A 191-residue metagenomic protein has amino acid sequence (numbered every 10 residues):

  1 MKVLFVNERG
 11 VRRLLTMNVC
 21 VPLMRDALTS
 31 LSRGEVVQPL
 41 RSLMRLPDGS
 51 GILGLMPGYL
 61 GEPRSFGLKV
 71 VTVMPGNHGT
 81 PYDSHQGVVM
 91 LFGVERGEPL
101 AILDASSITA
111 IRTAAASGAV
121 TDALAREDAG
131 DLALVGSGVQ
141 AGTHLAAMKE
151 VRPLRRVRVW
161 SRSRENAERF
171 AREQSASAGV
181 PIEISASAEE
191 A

Functional and structural regions predicted by a protein language model:
M1-A110, G118, D128: N-terminal ligand-binding/catalytic initiation module
K2-L4, R156, P181-E183: Conserved beta-strand segments of alpha/beta enzyme cores
V3-V6, K149-P153: Acidic/polar active-site rim loop that often engages polyanionic ligands
P75, S137, R162: Cofactor-binding loop segments of dinucleotide-utilizing enzymes, especially the Rossmann-like FAD- and NAD(P)+-binding
R112-A133, V139-V151: Short internal alpha-helix immediately C-terminal to a glycine-rich phosphate-binding loop in Rossmann-like
L134-V135, W160, S185: Structural motif
E150-A178: NAD(P)-binding Rossmann-fold cofactor-contacting core
A178-A191: Short acidic low-complexity segments
